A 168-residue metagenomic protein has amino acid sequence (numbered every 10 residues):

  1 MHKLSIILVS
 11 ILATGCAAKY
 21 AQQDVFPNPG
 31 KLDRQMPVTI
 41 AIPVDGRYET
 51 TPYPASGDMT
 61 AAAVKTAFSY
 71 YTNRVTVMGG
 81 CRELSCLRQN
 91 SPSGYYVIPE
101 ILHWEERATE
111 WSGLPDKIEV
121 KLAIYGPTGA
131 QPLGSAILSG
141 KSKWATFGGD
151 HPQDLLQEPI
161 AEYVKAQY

Functional and structural regions predicted by a protein language model:
M1-C16: Sec-dependent bacterial lipoprotein signal peptides
G15-N73, V164-Y168: A structural "domain/chain start" motif
C16-M36, G126-Y168: C-terminal/domain-edge helix-coil "capping" segments
T39, T76, E119-K121, I137-S139: Ser/Thr- (and often Asn-) enriched beta-sheet segments in non-cytosolic proteins
G46-A55, T109-E110, S142-D150: Second-shell loop/turn segments in exported
N73-R82: Short, well-structured beta-strand/strand-turn elements
C81-L133, K143: Surface-exposed short loop/turn segments
